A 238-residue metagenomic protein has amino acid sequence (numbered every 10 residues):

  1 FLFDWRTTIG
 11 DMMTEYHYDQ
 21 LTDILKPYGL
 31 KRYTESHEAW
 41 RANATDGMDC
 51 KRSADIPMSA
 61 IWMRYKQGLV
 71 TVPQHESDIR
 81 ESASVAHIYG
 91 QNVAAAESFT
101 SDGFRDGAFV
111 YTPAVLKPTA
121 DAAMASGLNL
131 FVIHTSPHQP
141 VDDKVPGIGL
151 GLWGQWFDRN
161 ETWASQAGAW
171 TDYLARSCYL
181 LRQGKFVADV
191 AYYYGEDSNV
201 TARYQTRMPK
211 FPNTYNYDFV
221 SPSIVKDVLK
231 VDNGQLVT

Functional and structural regions predicted by a protein language model:
F1-P57, W62-T238: Carbohydrate-binding surfaces of carbohydrate-active enzymes
